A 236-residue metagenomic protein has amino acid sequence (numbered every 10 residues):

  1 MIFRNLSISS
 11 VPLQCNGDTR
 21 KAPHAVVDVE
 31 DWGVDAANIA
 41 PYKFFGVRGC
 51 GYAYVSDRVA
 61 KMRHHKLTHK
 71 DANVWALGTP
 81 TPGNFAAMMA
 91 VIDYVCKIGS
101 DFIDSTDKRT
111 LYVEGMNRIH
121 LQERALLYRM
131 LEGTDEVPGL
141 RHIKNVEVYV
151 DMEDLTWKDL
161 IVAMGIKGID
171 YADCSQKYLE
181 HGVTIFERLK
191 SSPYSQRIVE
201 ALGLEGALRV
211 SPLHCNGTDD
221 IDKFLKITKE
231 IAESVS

Functional and structural regions predicted by a protein language model:
M1-S236: Pyridoxal 5′-phosphate
